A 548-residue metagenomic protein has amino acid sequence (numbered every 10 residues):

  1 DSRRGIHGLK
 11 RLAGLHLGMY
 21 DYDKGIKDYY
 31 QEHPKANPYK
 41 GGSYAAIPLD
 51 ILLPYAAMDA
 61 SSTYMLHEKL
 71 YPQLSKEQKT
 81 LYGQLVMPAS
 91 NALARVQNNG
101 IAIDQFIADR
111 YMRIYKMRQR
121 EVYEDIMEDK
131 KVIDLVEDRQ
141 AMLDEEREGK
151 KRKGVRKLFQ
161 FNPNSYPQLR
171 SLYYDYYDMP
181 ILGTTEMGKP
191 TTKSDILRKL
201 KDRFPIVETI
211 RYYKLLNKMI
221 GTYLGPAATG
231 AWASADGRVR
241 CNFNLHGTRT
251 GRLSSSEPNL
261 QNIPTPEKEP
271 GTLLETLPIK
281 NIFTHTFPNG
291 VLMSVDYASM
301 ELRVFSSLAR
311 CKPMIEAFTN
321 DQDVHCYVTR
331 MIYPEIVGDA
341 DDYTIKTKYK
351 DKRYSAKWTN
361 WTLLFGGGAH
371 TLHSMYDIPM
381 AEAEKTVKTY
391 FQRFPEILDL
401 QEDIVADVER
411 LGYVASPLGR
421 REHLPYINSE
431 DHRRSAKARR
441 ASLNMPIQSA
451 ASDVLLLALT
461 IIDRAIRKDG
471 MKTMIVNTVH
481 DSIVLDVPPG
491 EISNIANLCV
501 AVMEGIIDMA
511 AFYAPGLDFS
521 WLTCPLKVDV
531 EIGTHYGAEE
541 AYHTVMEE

Functional and structural regions predicted by a protein language model:
D1-E548: Conserved catalytic core of nucleotide polymerization and phosphodiester-bond processing enzymes
